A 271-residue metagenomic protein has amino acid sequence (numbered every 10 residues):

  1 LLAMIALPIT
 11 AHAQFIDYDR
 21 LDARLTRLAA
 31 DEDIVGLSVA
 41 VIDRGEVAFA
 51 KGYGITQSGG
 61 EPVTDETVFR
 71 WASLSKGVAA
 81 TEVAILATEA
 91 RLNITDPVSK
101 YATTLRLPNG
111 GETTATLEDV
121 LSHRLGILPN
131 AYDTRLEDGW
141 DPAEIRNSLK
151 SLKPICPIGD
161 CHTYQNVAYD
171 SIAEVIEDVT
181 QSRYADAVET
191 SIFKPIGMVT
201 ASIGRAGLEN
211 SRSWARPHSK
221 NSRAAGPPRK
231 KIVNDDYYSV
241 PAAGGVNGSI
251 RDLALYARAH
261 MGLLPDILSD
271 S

Functional and structural regions predicted by a protein language model:
L1-P8: Bacterial N-terminal signal peptides
I9-A13: Sec/Tat signal peptide C-region and signal peptidase I cleavage site
Q14, S73, I192: Conserved catalytic cores of very large enzyme subunits
F15-R70, R91-N93, K100, P142-L152 (+1 more regions): Short, conserved catalytic-motif segment at the N-terminal edge
L25, V39, G45, K76-A79 (+7 more regions): Residue-level preference for non-acidic, small/hydrophobic
L28-S38, G59-D119, P154-V167, P241-G244: Short active-site loop at a secondary-structure junction that contains or immediately precedes the catalytic residue(s)
V41, D96-V98, V188, R205: Glycine-rich, histidine-containing beta strand-loop boundary motifs that form or position
Q57, N109-S271: Short, surface-exposed loop or secondary-structure junction motifs that flank catalytic or metal-binding residues
